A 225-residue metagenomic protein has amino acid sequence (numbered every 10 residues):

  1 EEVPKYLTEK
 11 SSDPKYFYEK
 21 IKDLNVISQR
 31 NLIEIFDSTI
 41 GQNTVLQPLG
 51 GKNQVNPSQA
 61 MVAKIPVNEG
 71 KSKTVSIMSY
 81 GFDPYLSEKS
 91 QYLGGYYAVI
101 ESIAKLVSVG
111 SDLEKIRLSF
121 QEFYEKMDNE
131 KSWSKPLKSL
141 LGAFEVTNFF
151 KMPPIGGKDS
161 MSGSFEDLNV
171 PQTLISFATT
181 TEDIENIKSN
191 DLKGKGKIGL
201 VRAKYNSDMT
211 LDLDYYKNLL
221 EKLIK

Functional and structural regions predicted by a protein language model:
E1-K225: Glycine/proline-enriched, intrinsically flexible loops and inter-domain linkers
